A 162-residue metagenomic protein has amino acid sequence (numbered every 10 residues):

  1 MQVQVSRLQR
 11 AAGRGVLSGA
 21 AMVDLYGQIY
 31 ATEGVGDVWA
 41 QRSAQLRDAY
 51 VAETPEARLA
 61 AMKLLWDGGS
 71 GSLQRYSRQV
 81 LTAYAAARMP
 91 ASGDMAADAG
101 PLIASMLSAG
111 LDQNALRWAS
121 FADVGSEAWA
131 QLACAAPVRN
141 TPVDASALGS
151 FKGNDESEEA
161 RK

Functional and structural regions predicted by a protein language model:
M1-K162: Extracytoplasmic and endomembrane cell-envelope/extracellular-matrix remodeling and assembly machinery
